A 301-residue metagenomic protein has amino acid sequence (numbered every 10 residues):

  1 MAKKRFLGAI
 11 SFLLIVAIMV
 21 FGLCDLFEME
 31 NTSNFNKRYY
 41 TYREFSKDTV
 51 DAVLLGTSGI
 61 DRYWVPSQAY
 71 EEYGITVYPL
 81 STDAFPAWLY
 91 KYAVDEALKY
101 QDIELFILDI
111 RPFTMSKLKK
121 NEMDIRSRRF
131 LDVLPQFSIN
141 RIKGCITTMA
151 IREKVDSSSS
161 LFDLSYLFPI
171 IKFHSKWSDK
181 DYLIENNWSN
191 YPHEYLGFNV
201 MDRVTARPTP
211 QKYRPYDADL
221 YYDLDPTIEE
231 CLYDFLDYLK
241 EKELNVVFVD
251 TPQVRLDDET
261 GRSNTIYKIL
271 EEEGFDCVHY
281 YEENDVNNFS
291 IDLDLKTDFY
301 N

Functional and structural regions predicted by a protein language model:
L7-D25: Hydrophobic membrane-insertion alpha-helices, especially the h-region of bacterial N-terminal signal peptides
F27-D48: Alpha-helical transmembrane signal-anchor/signal-peptide segments
D51-A52, L105, N245-V247: Structural motif
L55, G59-T148: Membrane-embedded segments
A84-W88, Y222-I228, V254-R262: Acidic-and-aromatic substrate-binding clefts and catalytic sites of carbohydrate-active enzymes
D124-K242: Secreted/periplasmic serine-hydrolase-like ester/acetyl group-modifying domain
Y233-E259: Active-site segments of SGNH/GDSL-like serine hydrolases that catalyze O-acetyl group transfer/hydrolysis on lipids
E259-N301: C-terminal regions of proteins
